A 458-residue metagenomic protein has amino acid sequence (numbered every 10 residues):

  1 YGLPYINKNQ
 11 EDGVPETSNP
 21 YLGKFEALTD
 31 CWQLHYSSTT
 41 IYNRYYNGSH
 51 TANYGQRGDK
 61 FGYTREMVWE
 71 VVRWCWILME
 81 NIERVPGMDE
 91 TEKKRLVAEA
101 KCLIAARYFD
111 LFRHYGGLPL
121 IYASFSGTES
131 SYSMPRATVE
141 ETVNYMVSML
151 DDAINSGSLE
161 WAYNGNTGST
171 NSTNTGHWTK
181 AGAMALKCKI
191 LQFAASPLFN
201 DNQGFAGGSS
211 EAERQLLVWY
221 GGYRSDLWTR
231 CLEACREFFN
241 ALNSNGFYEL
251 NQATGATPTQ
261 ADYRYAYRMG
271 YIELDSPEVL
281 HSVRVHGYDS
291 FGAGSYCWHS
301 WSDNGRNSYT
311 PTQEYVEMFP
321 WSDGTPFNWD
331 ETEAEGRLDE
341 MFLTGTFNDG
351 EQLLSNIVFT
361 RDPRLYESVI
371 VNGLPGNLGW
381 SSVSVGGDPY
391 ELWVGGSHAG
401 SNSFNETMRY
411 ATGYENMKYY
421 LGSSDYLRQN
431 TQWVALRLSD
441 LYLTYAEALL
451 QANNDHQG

Functional and structural regions predicted by a protein language model:
Y1-Y42, L118, D151-D152, H177-M184 (+1 more regions): An aromatic- and glycine-enriched ligand-binding surface/loop that stacks and positions planar moieties
G2-N7, W32-Y115, S130-T175, L354 (+6 more regions): Conserved, well-structured interaction surfaces
H50, L120, L159-Y163, L250 (+4 more regions): Short clusters of hydrophobic/aromatic residues that line enzyme substrate/ligand-binding pockets
R84-T91, L120-I121, S225, N454-Q457: Short coil/turn and helix-start
F112-A123, F199-Q203, N454-G458: Short, well-structured active-site flanking segments
S126-S131, E211-Q215: A short small-residue
E129-E141, Y223-A234: Structural transition elements
